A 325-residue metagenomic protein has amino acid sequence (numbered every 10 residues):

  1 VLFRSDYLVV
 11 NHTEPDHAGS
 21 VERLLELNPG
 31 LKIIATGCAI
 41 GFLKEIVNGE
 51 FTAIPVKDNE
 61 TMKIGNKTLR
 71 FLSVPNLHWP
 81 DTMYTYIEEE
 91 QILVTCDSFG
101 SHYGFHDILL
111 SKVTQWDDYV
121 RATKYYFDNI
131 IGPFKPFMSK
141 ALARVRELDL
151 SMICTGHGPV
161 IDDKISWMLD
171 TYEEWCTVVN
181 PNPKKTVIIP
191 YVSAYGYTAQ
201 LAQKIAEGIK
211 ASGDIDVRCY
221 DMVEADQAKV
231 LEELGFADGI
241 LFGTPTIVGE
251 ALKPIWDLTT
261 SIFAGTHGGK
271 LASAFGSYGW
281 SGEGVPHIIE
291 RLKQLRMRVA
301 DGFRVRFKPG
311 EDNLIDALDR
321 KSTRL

Functional and structural regions predicted by a protein language model:
V1-L2, L325: Short, small-residue-biased leader/transition segments that mark boundaries at the very start of proteins
F3, V47-V113: Catalytic core of the metallo-beta-lactamase
F3-I34: Active-site metal-binding motif and surrounding structural segment of the metallo-beta-lactamase
V9, I92-V94, C154, L241: Residue-level marker for buried hydrophobic side chains located in beta-strands that build the well-ordered beta-sheet
H12-E14, T85, D97, M138 (+1 more regions): Divalent metal-coordination and catalytic microenvironments
H78, S98-G132, C176-N182: Active-site-proximal loop/helix segment associated with metal-binding centers of metalloenzymes
F105, Q115-V160, Q200, K204-M222 (+1 more regions): FMN-binding flavodoxin-like domain, especially the glycine-rich phosphate-binding loop
G158-K184: Terminal amphipathic helices with adjacent charged low-complexity linkers/tails
